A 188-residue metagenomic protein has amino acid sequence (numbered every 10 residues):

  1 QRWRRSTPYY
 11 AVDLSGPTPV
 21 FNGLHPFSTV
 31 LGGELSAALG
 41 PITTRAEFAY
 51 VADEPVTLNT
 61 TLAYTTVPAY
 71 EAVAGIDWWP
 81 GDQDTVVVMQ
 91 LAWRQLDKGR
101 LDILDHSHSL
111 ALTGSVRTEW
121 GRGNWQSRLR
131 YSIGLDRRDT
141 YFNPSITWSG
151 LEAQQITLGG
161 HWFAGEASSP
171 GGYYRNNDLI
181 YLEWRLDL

Functional and structural regions predicted by a protein language model:
Q1-R2, A46-Y50, M89-W93, T118 (+3 more regions): Transmembrane beta-barrel strands of outer-membrane/channel proteins
R4-Y9, T43, A52-L58, D82 (+4 more regions): Gram-negative outer-membrane beta-barrel proteins
N22-F27, T61-Y70, I103-H108, G134-R138 (+1 more regions): Replace "Gram-negative outer membrane beta-barrel proteins" with "bacterial and organellar outer membrane beta-barrel
H25-R100: Long, well-ordered mid-to-C-terminal structural blocks that present hydrophobic/aromatic surfaces
V30-G32, E71-G75, T113-S115, N143 (+1 more regions): Membrane-embedded beta-strand positions in outer-membrane beta-barrel channels/transporters
A37-L39, W78-P80, T118-W120, I133 (+3 more regions): Residue-level signature of outer-membrane beta-barrel architecture
P41-R45, Q83-V87, R122-S127, A153-L158: Repeated loop/turn-to-beta-strand initiation elements of outer-membrane beta-barrel proteins
R175-L188: Outer-membrane beta-barrel "beta-signal"
